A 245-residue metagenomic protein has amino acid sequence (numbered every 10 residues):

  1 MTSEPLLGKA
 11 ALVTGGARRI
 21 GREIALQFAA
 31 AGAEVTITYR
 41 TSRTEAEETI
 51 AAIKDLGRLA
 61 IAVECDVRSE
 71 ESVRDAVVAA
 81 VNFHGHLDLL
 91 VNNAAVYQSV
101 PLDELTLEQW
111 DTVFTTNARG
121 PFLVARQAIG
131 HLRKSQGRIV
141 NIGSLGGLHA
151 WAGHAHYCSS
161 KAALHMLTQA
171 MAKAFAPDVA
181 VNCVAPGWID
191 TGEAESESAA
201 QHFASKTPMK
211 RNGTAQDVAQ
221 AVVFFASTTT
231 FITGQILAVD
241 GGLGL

Functional and structural regions predicted by a protein language model:
A10, A17-R18: Conserved glycine-rich cofactor-binding loop
P101-L102, Q109-D111, F203: Substrate-binding pocket helix/loop in short-chain dehydrogenase/reductase
F122, H131, T214-V239, G244: C-terminal substrate-recognition "lid" of short-chain dehydrogenase/reductases
A125, S160, T168: Active-site helix of classical SDR
G130, A172-P177: Alpha-helical segment proximal to the catalytic Tyr-Lys
S144: Residue(s) in the substrate-gating loop at a strand-loop-helix junction that position the organic substrate next
A176-A180, I232-G234: Short, small/polar-rich loop/turn modules that mediate ligand/substrate recognition or access, typified
